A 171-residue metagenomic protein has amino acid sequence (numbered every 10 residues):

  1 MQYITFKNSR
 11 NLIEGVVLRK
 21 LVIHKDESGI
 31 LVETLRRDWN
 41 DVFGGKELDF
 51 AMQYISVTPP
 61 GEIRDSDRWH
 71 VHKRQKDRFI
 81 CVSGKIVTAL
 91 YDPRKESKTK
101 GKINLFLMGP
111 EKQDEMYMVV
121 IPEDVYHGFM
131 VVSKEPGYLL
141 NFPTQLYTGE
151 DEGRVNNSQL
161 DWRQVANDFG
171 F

Functional and structural regions predicted by a protein language model:
M1-E115, K134-F171: Non-catalytic, conserved peripheral segments adjacent to functional cores
T88-A89, V119, H127-V132: Short beta-strand His + acidic residue motifs that chelate non-heme Fe in jelly-roll/DSBH and cupin folds
